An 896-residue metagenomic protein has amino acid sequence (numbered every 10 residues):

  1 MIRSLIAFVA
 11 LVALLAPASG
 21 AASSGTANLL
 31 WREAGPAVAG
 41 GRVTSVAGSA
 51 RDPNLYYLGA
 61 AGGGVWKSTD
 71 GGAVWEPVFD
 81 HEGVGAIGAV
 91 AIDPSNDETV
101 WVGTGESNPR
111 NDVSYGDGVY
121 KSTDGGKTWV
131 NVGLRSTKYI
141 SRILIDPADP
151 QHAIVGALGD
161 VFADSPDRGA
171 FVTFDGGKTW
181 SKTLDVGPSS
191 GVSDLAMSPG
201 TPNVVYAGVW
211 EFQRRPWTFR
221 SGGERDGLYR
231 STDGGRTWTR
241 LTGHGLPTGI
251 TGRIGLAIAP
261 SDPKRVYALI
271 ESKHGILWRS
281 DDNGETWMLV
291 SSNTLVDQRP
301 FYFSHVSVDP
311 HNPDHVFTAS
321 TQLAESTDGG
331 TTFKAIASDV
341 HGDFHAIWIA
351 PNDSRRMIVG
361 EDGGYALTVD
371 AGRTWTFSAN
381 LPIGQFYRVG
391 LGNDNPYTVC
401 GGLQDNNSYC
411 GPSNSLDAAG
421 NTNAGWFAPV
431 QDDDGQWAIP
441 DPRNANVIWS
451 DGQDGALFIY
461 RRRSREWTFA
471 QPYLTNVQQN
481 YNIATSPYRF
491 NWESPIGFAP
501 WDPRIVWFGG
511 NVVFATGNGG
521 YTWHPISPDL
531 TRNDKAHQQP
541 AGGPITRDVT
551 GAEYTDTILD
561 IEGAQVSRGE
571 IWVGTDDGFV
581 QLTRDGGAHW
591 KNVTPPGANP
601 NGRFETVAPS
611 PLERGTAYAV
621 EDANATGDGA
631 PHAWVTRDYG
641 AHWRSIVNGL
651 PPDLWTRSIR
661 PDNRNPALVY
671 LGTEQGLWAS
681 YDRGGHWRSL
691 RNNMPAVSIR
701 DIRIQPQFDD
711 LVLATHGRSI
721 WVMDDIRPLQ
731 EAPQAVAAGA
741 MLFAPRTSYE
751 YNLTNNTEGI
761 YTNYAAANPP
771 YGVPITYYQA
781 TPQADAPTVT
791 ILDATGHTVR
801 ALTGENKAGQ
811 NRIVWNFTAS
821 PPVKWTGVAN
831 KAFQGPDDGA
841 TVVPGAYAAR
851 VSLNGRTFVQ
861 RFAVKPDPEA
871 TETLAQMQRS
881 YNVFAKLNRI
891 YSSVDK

Functional and structural regions predicted by a protein language model:
M1-S4: Positively charged n-region of N-terminal signal peptides that target proteins for export
I6-P17: Bacterial N-terminal signal peptides
A21-N763, P770-G772, P782: Beta-propeller blade termini and top-face loops
P733-K896: Extracytoplasmic/secretory ectodomains and luminal regions
